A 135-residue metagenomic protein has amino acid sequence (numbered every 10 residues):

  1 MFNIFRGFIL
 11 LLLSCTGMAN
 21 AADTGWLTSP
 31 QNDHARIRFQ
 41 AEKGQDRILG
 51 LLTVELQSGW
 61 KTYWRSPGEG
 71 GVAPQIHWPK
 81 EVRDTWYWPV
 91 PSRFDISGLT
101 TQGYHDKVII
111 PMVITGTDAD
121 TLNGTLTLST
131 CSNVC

Functional and structural regions predicted by a protein language model:
M1-N3: N-terminal secretory signal peptides that target proteins for export/translocation
R6-T16: Bacterial N-terminal signal peptides
N20-C135: Extracellular/lumen-exposed scaffold segments
